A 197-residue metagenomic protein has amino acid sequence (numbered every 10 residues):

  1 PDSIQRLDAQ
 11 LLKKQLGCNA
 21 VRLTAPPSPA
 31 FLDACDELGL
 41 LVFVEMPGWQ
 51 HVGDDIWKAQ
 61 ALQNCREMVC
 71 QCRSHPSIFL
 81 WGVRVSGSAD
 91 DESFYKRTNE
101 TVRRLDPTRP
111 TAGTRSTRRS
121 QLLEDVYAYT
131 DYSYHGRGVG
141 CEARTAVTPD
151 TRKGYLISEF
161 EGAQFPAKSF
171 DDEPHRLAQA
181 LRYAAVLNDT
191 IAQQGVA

Functional and structural regions predicted by a protein language model:
P1-I4: Active-site-adjacent "gating/activation" loops or surface patches in catalytic cores
R6-L7, A20-A197: Substrate-binding/catalytic cleft of secreted carbohydrate-active enzymes, primarily glycoside hydrolases
Q10: Conserved structured catalytic cores and adjacent interaction surfaces of nucleotide-binding/hydrolyzing enzymes
G17: Phosphate-binding active sites in nucleotide-utilizing proteins
